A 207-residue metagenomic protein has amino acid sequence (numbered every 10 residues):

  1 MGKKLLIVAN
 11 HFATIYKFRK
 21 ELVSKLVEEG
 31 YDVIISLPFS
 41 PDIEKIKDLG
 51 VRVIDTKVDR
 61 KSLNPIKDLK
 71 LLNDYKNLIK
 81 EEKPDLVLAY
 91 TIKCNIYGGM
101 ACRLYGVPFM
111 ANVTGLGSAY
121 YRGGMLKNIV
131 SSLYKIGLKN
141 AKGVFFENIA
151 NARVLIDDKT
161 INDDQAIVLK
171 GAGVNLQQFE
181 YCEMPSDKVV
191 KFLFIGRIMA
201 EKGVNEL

Functional and structural regions predicted by a protein language model:
K4-L6, C102-A119, Y134, F145 (+1 more regions): Active-site proximal beta-strand in glycosyltransferases
V8, E147, F192-G196: Short hydrophobic "strand-cap" motifs at the C-terminus of beta-strands
V8-I66, A166-V168: N-terminal strand-loop element at the rim of the active site of nucleotide-sugar-dependent glycosyltransferases
Y16-E21, V190, F194-L207: A conserved mid-protein helix/loop that constitutes part of the nucleotide-sugar donor-binding site
Y16-F18, I66-N73, P108-M110, S118-N140: Nucleotide-sugar donor phosphate/pyrophosphate-binding loop at the beta->alpha transition of glycosyltransferases
I54, K135-Y181, K191: Donor nucleotide-sugar binding/catalytic pocket of nucleotide-sugar-dependent glycosyltransferases
V58-L86, I96, M100, L104 (+1 more regions): An amphipathic, basic-hydrophobic alpha-helix
A89-N95, V113: Short His-centered aromatic/hydrophobic patch
